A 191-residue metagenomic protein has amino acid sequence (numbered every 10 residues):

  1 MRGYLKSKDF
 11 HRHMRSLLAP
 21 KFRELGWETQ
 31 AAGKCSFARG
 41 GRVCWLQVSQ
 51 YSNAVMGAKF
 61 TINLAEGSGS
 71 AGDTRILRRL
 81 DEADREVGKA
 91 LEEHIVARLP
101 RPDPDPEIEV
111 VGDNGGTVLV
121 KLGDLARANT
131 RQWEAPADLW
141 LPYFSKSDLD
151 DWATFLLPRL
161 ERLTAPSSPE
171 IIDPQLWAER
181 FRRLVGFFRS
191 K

Functional and structural regions predicted by a protein language model:
M1-L17, T29-Q30, S36-K191: Intrinsically disordered, low-complexity regulatory regions enriched in serine/threonine/proline and acidic residues
F22: Acidic, metal-coordinating catalytic segment for phosphate/diphosphate chemistry, firing primarily on the Nudix
